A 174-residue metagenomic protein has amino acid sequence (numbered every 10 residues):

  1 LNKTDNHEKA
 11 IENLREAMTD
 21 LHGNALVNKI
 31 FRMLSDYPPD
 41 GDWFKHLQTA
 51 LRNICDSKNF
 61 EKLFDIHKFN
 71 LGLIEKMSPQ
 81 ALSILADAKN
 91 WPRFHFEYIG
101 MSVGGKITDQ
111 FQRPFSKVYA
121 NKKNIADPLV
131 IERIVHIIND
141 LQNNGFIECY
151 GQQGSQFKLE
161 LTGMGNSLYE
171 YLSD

Functional and structural regions predicted by a protein language model:
L1-K58: Charge-rich, amphipathic alpha-helical segments
Y37, G41-D174: Long, helix-rich, hydrophobic modules that act as membrane-proximal anchors or helical bundle/coiled-coil regulators
